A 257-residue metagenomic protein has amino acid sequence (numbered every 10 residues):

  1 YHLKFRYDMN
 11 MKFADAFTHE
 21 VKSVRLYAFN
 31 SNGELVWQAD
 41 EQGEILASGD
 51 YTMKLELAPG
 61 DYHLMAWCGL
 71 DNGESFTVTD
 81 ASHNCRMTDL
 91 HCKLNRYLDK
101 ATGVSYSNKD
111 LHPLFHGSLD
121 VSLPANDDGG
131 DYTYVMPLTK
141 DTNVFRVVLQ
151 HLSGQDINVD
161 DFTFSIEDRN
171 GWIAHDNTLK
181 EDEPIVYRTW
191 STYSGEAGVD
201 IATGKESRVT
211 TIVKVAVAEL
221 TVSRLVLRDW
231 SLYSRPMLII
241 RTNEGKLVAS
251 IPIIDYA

Functional and structural regions predicted by a protein language model:
Y1-H19, L149-G154: Short amphipathic, basic-aromatic surface patches that mediate peripheral association with negatively charged
M11, G130-Y134, S223: Sparse, context-dependent recognition of short Cys/His-centered cofactor- or disulfide-binding micro-motifs
H19-V21, G129, K140-T142, I157: Short, surface-exposed loop/turn motifs at beta-strand boundaries within globular domains
V24-T79, N158-A257: Tryptophan-paired
E34-K140: Short, low-hydrophobicity acidic/polar segments
Y134, N143-F145, F162: Structural beta-strand/beta-sheet cores of well-ordered domains, especially the beta-sheet scaffolds that support
T139-Q155: Surface-exposed interaction/gating patches
